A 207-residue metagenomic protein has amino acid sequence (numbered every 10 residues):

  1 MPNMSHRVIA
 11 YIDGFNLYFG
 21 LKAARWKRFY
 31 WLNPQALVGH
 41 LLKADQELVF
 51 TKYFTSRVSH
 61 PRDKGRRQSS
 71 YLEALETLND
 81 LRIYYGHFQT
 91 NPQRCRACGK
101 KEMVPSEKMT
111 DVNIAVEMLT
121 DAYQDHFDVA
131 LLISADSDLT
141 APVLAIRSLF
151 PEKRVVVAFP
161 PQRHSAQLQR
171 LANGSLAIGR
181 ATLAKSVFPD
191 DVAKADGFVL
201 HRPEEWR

Functional and structural regions predicted by a protein language model:
M1-P105, R154, R163: Domain-level signal for Mg2+-assisted phosphodiester chemistry and nucleotide/NA-binding surfaces in nucleic-acid
I83-R207: Nuclease catalytic cores that cleave nucleic-acid phosphodiester bonds, predominantly acidic two-metal-ion
